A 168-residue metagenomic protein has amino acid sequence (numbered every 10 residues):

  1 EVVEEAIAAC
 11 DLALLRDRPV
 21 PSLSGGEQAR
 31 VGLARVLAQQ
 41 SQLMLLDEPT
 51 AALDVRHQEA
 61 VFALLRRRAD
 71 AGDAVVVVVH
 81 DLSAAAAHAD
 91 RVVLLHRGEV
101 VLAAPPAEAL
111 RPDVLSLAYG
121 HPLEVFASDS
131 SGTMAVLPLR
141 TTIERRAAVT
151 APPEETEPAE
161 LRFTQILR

Functional and structural regions predicted by a protein language model:
E1-L15: Conserved ABC ATPase "signature" region
P19-L23, E27: Conserved ABC ATPase signature
M44-E48: Catalytic Walker B motif of ABC-type/P-loop ATPase nucleotide-binding domains
Q58-A71: Helical segment within the ABC ATPase nucleotide-binding domain
V79-H80: H-loop/switch region of ABC-family ATPase nucleotide-binding domains
A118-R168: ABC ATPase nucleotide-binding domains
